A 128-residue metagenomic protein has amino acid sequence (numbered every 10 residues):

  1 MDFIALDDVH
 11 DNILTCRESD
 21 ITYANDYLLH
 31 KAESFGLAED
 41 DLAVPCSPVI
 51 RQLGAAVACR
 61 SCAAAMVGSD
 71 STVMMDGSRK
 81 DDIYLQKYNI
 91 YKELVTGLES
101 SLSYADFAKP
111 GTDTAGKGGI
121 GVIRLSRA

Functional and structural regions predicted by a protein language model:
M1-I50, S101-A128: Conserved short "hinge" loops at termini or chain/domain junctions
L29-E33, A58, A63: Sec-exported extracytoplasmic/periplasmic mature domains
P48, Q52-S61: Elongated alpha-helical scaffolds
R60-A128: Short loop/turn elements at secondary-structure junctions
